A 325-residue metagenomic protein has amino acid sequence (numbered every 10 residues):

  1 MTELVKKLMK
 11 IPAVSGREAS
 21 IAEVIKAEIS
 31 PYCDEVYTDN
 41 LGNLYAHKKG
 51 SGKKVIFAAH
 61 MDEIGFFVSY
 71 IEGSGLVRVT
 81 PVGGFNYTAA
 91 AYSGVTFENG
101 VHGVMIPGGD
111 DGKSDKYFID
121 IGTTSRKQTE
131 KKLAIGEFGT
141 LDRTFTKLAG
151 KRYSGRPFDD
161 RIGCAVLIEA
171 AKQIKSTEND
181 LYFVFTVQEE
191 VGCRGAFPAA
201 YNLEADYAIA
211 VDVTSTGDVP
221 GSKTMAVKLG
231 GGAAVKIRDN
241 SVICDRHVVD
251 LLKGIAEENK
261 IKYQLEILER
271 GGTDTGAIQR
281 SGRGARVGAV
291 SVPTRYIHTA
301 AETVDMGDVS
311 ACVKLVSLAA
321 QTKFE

Functional and structural regions predicted by a protein language model:
M1-E325: N-terminal hydrophobic/helix-forming segments and targeting peptides
